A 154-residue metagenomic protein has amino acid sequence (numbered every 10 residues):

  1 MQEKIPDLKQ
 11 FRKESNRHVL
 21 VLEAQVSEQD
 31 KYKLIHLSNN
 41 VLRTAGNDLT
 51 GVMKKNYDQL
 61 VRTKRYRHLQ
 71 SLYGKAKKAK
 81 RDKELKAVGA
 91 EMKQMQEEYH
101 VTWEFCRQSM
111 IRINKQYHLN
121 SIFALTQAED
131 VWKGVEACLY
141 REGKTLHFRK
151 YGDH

Functional and structural regions predicted by a protein language model:
M1-H154: Nucleic-acid substrate recognition interfaces
